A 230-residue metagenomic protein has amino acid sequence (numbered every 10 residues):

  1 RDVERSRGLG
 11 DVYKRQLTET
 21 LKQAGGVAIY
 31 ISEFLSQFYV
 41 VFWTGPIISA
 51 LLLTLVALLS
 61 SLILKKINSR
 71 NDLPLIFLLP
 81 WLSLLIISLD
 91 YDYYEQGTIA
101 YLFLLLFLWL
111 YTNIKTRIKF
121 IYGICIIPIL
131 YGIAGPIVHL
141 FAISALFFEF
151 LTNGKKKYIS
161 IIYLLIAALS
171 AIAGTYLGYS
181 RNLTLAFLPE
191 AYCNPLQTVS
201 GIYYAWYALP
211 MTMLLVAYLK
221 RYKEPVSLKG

Functional and structural regions predicted by a protein language model:
D2-Y13: Single conserved hydrophobic/aromatic residue that forms the stacking wall/gate of nucleotide- or nucleobase-binding
R15, E19, F34-V41, Y192-Y203: Short aromatic-rich membrane-water interface segments that cap or initiate transmembrane helices in multi-pass membrane
L21, G25, S49, D72-T116 (+2 more regions): Membrane-interface micro-motifs in multi-pass membrane enzymes
L21-Y39, L51-L52: Short hydrophobic/aromatic helix or loop-helix immediately within or flanking a transmembrane segment in polytopic
A50-N68, L106, L110: Transmembrane-helix motifs of polytopic, lipid-linked glycan transferases
D92-E95, I114-T152, A168-G178: Transmembrane helices and adjacent periplasmic/lumenal helix-loop junctions of polyprenol-phosphate-dependent
Y158-K223: Membrane-embedded alpha-helical segments of integral membrane proteins
E224-G230: Internal/C-terminal transmembrane anchor helices
